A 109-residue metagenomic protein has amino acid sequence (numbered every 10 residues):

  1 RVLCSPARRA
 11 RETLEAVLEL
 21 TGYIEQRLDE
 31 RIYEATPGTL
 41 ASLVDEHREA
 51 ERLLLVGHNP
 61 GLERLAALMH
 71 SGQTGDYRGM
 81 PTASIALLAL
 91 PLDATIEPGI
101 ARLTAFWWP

Functional and structural regions predicted by a protein language model:
R1-E51: Phosphate-coordination/substrate-recognition cap region in phosphate-metabolizing enzymes
L3-S5, V56, F106: Short hydrophobic segments within beta-strands
A7-R11, N59-P60, T82: Alpha-helix N-cap/helix-start capping motif
L18-T21, M69-Q73: Active-site catalytic pocket residues across diverse enzymes, especially alpha/beta-hydrolases
E51-A67: A glycine-rich beta-strand to alpha-helix segment that forms a phosphate/ribose-binding loop at ligand/cofactor sites
H70-R102, F106-P109: Domain-level recognition of soluble alpha/beta enzyme cores, biased toward histidine phosphatases/phosphomutases
